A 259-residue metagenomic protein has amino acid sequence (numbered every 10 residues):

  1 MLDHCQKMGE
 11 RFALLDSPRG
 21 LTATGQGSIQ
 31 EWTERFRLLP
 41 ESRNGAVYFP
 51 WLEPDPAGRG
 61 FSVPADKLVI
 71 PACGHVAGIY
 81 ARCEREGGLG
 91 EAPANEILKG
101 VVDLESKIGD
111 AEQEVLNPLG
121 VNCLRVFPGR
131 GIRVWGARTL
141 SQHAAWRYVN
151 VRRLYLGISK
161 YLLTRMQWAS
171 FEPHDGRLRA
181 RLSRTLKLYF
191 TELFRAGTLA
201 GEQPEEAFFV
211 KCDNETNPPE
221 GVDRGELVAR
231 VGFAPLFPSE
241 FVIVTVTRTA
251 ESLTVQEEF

Functional and structural regions predicted by a protein language model:
D3-F259: Structured, hydrophobic secondary-structure cores that serve as assembly/anchoring elements
